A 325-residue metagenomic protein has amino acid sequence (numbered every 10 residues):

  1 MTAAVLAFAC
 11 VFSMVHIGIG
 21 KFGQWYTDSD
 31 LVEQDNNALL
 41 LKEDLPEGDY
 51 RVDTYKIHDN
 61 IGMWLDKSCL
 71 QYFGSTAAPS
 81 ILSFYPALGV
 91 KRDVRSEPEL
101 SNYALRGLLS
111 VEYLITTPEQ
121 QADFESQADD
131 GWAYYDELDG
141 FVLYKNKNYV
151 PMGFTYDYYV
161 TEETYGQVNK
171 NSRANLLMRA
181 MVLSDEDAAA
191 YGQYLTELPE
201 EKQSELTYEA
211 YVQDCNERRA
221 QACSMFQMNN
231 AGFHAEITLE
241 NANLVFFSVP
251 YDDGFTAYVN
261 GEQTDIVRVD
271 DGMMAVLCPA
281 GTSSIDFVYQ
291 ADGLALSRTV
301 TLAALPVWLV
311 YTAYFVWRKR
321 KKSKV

Functional and structural regions predicted by a protein language model:
M1-R218, G232-H234, F246: Conserved luminal/periplasmic juxtamembrane motif of membrane-embedded glycan-processing enzymes
T196-V325: Active-site-proximal, structured, solvent-exposed surfaces of multi-pass membrane proteins that position macromolecular
